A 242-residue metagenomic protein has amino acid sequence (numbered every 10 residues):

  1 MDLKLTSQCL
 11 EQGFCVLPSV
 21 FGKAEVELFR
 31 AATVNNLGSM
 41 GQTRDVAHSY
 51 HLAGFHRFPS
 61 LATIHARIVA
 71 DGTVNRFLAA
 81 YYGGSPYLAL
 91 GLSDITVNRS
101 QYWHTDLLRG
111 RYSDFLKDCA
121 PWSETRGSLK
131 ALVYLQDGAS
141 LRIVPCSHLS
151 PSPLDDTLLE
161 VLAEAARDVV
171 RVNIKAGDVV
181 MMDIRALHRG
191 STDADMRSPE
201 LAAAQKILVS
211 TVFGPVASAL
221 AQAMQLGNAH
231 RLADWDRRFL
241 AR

Functional and structural regions predicted by a protein language model:
D2-E11, P18-K117: Non-heme Fe(II)-dependent double-stranded beta-helix
V20, G91-S93, P145-S147, I184-A186: Short, well-ordered beta-to-alpha junction loops that form the rim of enzyme active sites and present histidine/acidic
G91-L92, A131-V133, V209-F213: A structural signal for short, well-ordered beta-strand segments
R99-N173, A219-M224: Catalytic core of non-heme Fe(II) oxygenases with the double-stranded beta-helix
K130, L141, V179, K206-L208: Structural motif
I174-H188: Conserved metal-binding segment of the jelly-roll/cupin
A186-R242: Non-heme Fe(II)/2-oxoglutarate
